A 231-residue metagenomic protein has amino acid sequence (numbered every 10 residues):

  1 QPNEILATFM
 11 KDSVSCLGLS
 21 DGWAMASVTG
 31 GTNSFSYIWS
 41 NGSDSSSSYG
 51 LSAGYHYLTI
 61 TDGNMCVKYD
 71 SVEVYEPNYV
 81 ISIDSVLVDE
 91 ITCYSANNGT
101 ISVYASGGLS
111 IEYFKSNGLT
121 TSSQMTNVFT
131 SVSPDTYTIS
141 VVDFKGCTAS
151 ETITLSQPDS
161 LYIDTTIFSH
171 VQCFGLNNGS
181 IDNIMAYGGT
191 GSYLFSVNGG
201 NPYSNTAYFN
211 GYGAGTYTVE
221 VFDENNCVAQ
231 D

Functional and structural regions predicted by a protein language model:
Q1-D231: Proline- and Ser/Thr-rich low-complexity, intrinsically disordered segments
